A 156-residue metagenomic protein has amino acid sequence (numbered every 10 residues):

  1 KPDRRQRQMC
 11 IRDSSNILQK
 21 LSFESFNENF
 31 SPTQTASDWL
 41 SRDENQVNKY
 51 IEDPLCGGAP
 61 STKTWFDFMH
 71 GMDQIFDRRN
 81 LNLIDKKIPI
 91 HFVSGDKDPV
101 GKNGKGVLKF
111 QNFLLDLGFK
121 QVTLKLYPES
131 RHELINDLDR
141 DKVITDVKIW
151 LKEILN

Functional and structural regions predicted by a protein language model:
K1-I11: Single conserved hydrophobic/aromatic residue that forms the stacking wall/gate of nucleotide- or nucleobase-binding
Q6, K49, D67-H70, K109 (+2 more regions): Alpha-helical elements of Rossmann-like donor-binding domains used by nucleotide-donor carbohydrate transfer enzymes
R12-V93: Alpha/beta-hydrolase
G57, P99-V100, E133-L134: Short strand->helix junction
T62, N103-V107, N136-D141: Conserved strand-to-helix beginnings and helix N-cap segments that scaffold or border functional pockets
P89-F92, D96-T123: Conserved loop-alpha-helix segment in the C-terminal half of the alpha/beta-hydrolase fold that carries the catalytic
L115-N156: Catalytic active-site module of serine/aspartate enzymes centered on a nucleophile-bearing elbow/loop
